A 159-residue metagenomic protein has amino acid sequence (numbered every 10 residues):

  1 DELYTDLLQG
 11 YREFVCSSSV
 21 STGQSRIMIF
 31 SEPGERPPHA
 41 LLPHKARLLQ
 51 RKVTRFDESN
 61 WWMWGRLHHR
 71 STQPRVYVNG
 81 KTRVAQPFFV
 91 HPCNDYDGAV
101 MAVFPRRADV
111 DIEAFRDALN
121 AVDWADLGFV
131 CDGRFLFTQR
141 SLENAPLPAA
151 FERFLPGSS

Functional and structural regions predicted by a protein language model:
D1-S159: Polybasic, glycine- and aromatic-enriched phosphate-binding surface used to engage nucleic acids
